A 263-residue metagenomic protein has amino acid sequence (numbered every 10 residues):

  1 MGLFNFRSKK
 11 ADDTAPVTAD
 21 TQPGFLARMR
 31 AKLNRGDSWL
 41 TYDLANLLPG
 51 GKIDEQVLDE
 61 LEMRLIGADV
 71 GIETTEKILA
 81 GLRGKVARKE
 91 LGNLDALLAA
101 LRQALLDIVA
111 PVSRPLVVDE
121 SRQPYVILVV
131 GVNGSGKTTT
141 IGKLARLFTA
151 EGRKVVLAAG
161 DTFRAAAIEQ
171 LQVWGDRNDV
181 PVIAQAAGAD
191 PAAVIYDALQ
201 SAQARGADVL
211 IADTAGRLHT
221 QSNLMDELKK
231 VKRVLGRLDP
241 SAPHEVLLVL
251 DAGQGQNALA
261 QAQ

Functional and structural regions predicted by a protein language model:
M1-R114, S121-L128, A150, R177: Non-catalytic terminal/linker segments enriched in charged/polar, low-complexity residues
E73, Q103-Q263: P-loop/Walker A NTP-binding module and the surrounding RecA-like catalytic core of P-loop NTPases
